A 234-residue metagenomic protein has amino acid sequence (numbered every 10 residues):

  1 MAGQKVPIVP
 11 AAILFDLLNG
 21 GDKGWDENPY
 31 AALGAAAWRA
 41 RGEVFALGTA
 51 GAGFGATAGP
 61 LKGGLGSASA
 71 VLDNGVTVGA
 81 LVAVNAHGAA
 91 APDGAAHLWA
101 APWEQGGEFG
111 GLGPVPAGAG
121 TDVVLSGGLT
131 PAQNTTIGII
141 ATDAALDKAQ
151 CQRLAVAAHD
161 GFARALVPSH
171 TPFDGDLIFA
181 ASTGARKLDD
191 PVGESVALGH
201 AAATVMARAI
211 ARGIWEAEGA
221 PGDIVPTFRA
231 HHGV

Functional and structural regions predicted by a protein language model:
M1-V234: A structural signal for small-residue-enriched, beta-sheet-centric alpha/beta enzyme cores and oligomeric scaffold folds
